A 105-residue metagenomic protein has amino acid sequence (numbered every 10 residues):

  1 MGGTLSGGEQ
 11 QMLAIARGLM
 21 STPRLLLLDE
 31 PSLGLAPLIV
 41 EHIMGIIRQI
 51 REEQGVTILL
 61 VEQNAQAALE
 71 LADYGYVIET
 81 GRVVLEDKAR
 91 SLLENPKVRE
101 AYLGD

Functional and structural regions predicted by a protein language model:
M1-D105: Glycine-rich phosphate-binding loops of nucleotide-dependent enzymes
